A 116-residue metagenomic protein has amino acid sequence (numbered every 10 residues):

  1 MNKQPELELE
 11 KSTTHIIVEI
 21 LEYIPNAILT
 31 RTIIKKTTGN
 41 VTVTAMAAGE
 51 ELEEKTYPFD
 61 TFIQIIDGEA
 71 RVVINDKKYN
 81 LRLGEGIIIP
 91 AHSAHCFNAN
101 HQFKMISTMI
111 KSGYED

Functional and structural regions predicted by a protein language model:
M1-T38, V73: A short, N-terminal "cap"/entry segment at the start of jelly-roll beta-barrel domains of the cupin/DSBH fold
N26-A27, N40-Y57: Conserved short histidine dyad/triad with adjacent acidic residue
N40, E69-R71, K78, A94 (+1 more regions): Structural motif
A45-A47, Y57-V72: Short, conserved beta-strand element in jelly-roll/cupin
L52-E54, V72-V73, I89, A94-N100: Short beta-strand His + acidic residue motifs that chelate non-heme Fe in jelly-roll/DSBH and cupin folds
I66-D67, R82-L83, H101: A cytosolic small-molecule/anion-sensing beta-strand core signal
D76-A91: Short acidic-glycine-tyrosine-enriched beta hairpin
A91-E115: Ligand-binding loop in jelly-roll beta-barrel domains
